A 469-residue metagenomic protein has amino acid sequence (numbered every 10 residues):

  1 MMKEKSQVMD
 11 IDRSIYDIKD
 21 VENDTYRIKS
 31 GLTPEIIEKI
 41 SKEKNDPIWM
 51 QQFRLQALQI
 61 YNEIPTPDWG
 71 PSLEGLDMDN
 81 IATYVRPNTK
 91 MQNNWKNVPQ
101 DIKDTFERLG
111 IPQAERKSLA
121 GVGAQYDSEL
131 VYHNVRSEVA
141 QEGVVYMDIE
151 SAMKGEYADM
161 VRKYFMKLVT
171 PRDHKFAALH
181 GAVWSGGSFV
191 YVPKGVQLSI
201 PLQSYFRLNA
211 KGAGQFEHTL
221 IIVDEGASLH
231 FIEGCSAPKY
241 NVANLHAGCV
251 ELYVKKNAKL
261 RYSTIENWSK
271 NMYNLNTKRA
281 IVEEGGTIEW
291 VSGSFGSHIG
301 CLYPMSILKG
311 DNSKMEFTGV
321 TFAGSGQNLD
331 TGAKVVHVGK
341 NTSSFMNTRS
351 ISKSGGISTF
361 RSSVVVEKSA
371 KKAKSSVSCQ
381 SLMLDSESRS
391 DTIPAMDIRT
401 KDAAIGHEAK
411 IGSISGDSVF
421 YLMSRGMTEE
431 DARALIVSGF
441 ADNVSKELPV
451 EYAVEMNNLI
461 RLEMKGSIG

Functional and structural regions predicted by a protein language model:
M1-K5, I468-G469: Short, Lys/Arg-enriched, disordered terminal segments
E4-Q7, I11, Y26-D173, A177-A178 (+1 more regions): N-terminal amphipathic, basic helical "cap/leader" segment at the start of enzyme domains
D12-Y16, K340: Extended intrinsically disordered or low-complexity segments
D17-K19, P34-E38, D397-I398: Short acidic (Asp/Glu) and glycine-rich catalytic loops that position anionic groups and cofactors
I18-E22, K44: Non-catalytic terminal regions with compositionally biased, polar/charged low complexity
Y132-N134, E138, E142-M427, A441-G469: Conserved beta-strand/loop scaffold segments within soluble protein domains that form the structured core and edges
